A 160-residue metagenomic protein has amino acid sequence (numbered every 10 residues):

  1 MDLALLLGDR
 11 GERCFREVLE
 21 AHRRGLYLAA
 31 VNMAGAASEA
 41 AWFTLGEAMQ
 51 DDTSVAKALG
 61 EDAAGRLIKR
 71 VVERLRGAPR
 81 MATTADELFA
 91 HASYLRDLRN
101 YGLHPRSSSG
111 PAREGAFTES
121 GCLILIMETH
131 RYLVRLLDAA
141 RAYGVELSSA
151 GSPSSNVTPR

Functional and structural regions predicted by a protein language model:
M1-L28, R135, A139-P159: Charged alpha-helical initiation segments
A4-G8, Y27-V31, E61, G65 (+2 more regions): Amphipathic, non-membrane alpha-helical segments in soluble helical-bundle scaffolds
C14, M33, L67, V71 (+1 more regions): Amphipathic alpha-helical interface surfaces
F15-E47: Short, hydrophobic, well-ordered secondary-structure elements
A40-D51, R74, L98-Y101, P105-S108 (+1 more regions): Amphipathic alpha-helical interaction surfaces
L45-F89: Flexible secondary-structure boundary motifs
A82-R160: Charge-enriched, short contiguous segments at helix-coil
